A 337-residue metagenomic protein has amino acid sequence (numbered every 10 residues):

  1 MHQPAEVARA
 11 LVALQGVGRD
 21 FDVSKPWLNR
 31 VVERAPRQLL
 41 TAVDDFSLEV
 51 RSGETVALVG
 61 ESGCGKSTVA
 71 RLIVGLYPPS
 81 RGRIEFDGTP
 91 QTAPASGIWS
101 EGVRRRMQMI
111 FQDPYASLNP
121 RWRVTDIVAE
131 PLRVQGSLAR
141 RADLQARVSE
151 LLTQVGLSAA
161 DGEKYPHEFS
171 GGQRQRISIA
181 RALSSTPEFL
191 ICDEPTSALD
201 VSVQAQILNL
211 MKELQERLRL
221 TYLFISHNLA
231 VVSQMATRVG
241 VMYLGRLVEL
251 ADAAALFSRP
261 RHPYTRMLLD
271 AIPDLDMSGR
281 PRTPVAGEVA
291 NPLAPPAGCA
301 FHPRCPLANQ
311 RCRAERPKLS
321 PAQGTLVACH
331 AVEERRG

Functional and structural regions predicted by a protein language model:
M1-A10, V23-R34, L39, L250-G337: Short catalytic/signature loops enriched in Gly
V74: Helix-to-loop junction immediately C-terminal to a conserved catalytic motif
G82-A93, V103: Conserved ABC transporter NBD signature motif
A142-A160, L269-D270: Conserved ABC ATPase "signature" region
Y165-F169, Q173: Conserved ABC ATPase signature
T186: Conserved catalytic motifs of ABC-family nucleotide-binding domains
I191, P195, L199, V203-R280: P-loop NTP-binding/switch modules centered on Walker-like glycine-rich loops
